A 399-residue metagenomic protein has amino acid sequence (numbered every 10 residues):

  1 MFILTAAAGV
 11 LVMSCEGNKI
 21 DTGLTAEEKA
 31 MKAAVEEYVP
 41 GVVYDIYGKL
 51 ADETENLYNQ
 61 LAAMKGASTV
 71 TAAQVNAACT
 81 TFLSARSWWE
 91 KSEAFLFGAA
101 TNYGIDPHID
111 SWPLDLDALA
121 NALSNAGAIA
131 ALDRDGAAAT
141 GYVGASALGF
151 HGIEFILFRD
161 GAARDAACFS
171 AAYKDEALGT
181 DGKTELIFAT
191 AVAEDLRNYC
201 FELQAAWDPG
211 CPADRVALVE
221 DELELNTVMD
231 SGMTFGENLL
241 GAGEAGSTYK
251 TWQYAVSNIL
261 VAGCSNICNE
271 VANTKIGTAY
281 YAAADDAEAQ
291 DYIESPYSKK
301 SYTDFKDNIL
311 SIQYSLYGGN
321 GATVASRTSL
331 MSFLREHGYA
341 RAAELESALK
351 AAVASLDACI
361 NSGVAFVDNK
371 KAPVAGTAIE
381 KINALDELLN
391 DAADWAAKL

Functional and structural regions predicted by a protein language model:
M1-I3: Bacterial N-terminal signal peptides that target proteins for export
L11-S14: C-terminal motif of bacterial Sec signal peptides marking the signal peptidase cleavage site
G17: Short, conserved catalytic or interaction motifs in soluble domains
I20-L399: Mature extracytoplasmic or organellar-lumen-exposed domains after removal of signal/transit peptides
